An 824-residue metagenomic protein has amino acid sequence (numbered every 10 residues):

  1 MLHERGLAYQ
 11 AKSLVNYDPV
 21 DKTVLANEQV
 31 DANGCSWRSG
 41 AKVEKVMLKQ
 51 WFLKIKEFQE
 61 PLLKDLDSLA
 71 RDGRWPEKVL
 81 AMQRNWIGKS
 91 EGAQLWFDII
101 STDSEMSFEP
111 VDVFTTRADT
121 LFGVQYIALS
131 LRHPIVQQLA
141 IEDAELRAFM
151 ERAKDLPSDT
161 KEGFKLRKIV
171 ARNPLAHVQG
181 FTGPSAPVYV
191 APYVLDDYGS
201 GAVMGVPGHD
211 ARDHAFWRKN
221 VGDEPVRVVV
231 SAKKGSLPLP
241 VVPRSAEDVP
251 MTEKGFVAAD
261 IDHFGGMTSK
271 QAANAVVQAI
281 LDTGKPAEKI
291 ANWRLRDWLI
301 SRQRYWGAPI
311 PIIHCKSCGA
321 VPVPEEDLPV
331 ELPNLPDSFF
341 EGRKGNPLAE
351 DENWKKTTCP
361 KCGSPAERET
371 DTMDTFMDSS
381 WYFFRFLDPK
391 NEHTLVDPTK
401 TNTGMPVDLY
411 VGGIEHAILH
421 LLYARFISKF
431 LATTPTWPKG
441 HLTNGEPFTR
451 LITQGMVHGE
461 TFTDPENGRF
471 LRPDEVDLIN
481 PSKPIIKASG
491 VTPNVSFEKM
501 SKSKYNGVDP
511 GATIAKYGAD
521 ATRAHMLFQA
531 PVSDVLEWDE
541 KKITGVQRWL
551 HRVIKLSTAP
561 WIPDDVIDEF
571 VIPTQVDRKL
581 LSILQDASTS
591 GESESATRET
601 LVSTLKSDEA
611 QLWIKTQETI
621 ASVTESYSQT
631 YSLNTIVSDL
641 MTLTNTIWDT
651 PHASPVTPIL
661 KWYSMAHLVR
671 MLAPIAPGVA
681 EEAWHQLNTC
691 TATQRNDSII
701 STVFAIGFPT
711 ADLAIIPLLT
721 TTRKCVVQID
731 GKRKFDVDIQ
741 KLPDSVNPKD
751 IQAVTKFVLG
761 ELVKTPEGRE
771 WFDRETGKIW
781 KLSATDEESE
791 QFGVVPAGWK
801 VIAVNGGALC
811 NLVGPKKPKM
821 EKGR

Functional and structural regions predicted by a protein language model:
M1-D223, A676-K749, V754-T755: NTP-handling and nucleic-acid-processing catalytic cores
M1-V111, A202-P329, N346-E350, H416 (+4 more regions): Residue patterns forming the tRNA-binding/recognition surfaces of aminoacyl-tRNA synthetases and related DALR
L2-H3, L7, V43, L66-A70 (+25 more regions): A generic secondary-structure signal for well-formed alpha-helical elements
Q10-L14, L80-I87, T115-K254, I290-W298 (+6 more regions): Structured ligand/cofactor/substrate-binding pocket environments in proteins
T23, F58, I100-T102, A118-T120 (+24 more regions): Short, glycine-/Ser/Thr-/acidic-enriched flexible segments
E44-D98, R343-R425, K429: Long, charge-rich boundary regions
K89-Q94, S236-N274, Q278, T283-I290 (+8 more regions): Long, charged, mostly alpha-helical binding arms that flank functional sites
A118-D119, S130-V136, D143, K165 (+13 more regions): Basic, alpha-helical terminal appendages of large translation-related enzymes
